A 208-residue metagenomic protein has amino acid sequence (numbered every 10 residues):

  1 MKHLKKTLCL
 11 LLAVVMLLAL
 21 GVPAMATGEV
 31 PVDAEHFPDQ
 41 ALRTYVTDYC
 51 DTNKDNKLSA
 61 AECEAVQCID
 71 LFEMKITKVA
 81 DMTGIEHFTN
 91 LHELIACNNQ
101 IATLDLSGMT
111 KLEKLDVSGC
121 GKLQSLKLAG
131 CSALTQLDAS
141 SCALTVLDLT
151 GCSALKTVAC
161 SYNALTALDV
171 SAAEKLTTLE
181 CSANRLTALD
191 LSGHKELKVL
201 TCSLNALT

Functional and structural regions predicted by a protein language model:
M1-L11: Bacterial N-terminal signal peptides that target proteins for export
V14-L17, G21-I95, L104, T110 (+4 more regions): N-terminal capping/linker segments that flank leucine-rich repeat
M25, C202-T208: Short, intrinsically disordered, charge-balanced linker/junction segments flanking boundaries in proteins
Q67-F72, L94-A96, E113-V117, L126 (+5 more regions): Conserved hydrophobic beta-strand positions in leucine-rich repeat
V79-I85, L104-L106, L115, L126 (+6 more regions): Canonical leucine-rich repeat
S107, S118, A129-S132, S140 (+6 more regions): Ser/Thr/Pro-rich low-complexity tandem-repeat tracts
